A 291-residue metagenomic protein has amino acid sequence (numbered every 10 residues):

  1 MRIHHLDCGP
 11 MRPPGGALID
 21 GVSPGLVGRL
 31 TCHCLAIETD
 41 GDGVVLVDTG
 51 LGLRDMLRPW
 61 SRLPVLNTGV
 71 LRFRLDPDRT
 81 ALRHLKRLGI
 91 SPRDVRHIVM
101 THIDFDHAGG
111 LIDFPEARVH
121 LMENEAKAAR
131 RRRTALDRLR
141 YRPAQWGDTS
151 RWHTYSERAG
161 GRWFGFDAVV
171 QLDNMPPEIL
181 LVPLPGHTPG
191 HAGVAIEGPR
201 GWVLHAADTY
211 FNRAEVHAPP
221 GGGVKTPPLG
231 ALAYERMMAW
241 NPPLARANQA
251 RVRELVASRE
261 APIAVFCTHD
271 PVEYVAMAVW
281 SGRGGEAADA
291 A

Functional and structural regions predicted by a protein language model:
R2-H5, I19-V22, C34-E38, E157-P199: Core dinuclear metal-dependent hydrolase active-site scaffold
P10-R83, V194-A207: Conserved beta-strand hairpin/beta-sheet module of binuclear metal-dependent hydrolase folds, prominently
R12, L53-D55, K127, F211-R213 (+1 more regions): Feature marks short, surface-exposed loop/turn motifs that line or immediately flank catalytic pockets and channel
T49-L51, I103, E125, G186-T188 (+2 more regions): Active-site metal-binding loops of divalent metal-dependent hydrolases
P59-L121: Active-site metal-binding motif and surrounding structural segment of the metallo-beta-lactamase
T68-R83, R200-A291: Cap/insert and terminal regions of metallo-dependent hydrolase folds
F73-I90, D94, E123-P183, M237-P262: Metallo-beta-lactamase
L111-R118, N124-K127, A278-A291: Short, low-complexity, polybasic intrinsically disordered segments
